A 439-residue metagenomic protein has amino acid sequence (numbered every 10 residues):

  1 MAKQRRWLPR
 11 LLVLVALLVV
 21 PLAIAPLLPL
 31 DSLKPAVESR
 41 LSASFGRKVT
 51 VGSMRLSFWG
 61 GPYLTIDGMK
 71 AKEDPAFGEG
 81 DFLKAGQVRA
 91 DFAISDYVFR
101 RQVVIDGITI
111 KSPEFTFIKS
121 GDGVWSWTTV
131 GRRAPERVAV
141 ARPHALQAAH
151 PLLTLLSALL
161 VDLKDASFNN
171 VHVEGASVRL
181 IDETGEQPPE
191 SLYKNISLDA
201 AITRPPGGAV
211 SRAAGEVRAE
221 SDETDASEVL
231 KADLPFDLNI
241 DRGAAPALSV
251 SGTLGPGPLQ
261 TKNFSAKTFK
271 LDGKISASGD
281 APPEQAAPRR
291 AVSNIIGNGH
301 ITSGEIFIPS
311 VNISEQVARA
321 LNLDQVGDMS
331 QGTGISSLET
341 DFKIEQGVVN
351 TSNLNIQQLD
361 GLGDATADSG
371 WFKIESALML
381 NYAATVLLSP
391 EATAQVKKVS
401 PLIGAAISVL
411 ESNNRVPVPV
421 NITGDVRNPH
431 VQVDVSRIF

Functional and structural regions predicted by a protein language model:
M1-G46: N-terminal type II signal-anchor transmembrane helix that functions as the membrane-insertion/stop-transfer segment
A2-V15, P282, A287-N294, V326-F439: Extended terminal
G46-T50, A76-F92, I105, E186-A201 (+6 more regions): Amphipathic hydrophobic-ligand
R55-M69, E73-V124, T128-A134, V138-P143 (+3 more regions): Flexible beta-edge/linker motif
F117-S120, A226, I308-V311, T393-Q395 (+1 more regions): Outer-membrane beta-barrel proteins
D122-T128, S314-N322, S400-L402: Flexible, surface-exposed loop regions and adjacent strand-edge segments of Gram-negative outer-membrane beta-barrel
P135-G257, T261: Elongated, acidic membrane-bridging lipid-handling scaffolds and related periplasm/extracellular "bridge/tunnel" systems
